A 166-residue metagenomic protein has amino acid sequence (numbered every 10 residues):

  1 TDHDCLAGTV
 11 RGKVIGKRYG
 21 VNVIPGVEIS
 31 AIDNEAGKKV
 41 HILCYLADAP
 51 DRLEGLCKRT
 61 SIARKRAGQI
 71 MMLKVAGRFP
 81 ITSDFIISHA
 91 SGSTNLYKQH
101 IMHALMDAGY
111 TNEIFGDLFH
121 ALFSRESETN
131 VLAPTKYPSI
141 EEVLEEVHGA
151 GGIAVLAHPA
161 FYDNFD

Functional and structural regions predicted by a protein language model:
T1-K39, A121-E128, L132-P134, P138-D166: An N-terminally biased module of ancient metal coordination in phosphate/nucleic-acid-related enzymes
T1-Y97: A metal-dependent hydrolase metal-coordination microenvironment
A63, E113-I114, N164-D166: Alpha-helix capping and helix-coil boundary motifs
I70-G77, A104, E142, E146: Amphipathic alpha-helical segments that form well-ordered structural scaffolds and often line/cohere around active
A76, P80, M106-T111, H148-I153: Short helix-capping and hinge/turn segments at secondary-structure transitions, especially at repeat and domain
I81-P138: Hydrophobic, aromatic-enriched interface-forming segments
